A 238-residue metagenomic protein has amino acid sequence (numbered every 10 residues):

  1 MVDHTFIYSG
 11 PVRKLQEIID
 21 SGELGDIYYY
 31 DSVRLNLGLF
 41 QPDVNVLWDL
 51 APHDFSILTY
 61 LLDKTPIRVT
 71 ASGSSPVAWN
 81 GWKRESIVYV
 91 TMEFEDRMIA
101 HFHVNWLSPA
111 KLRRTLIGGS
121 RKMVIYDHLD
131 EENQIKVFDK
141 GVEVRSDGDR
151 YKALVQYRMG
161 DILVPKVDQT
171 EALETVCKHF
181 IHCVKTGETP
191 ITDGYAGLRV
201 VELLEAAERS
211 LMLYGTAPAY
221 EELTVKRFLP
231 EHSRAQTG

Functional and structural regions predicted by a protein language model:
M1-P42: A contiguous active-site-proximal alpha/beta segment in oxidoreductase catalytic domains
H4, Y8-V12, L50-D54, L173: Conserved donor sugar-nucleotide recognition element shared by glycan-biosynthetic enzymes
K14-E17, S56-I57, Y89, H179 (+1 more regions): Alpha-helical elements of Rossmann-like donor-binding domains used by nucleotide-donor carbohydrate transfer enzymes
Y28-D31, T70, L116, K136: Residues embedded in well-ordered beta-strands within globular domains across many folds
L37-I99, H103-A110, L116, L129-D130 (+2 more regions): Rossmann-like dinucleotide-binding domain that binds NAD(P)(H)
N80, E95-T175, D193, R227 (+1 more regions): NAD(P)-dinucleotide binding in Rossmann-like oxidoreductases
T175, H179-G238: C-terminal helix-rich "cap/oligomerization" subdomain common to oxidoreductases
